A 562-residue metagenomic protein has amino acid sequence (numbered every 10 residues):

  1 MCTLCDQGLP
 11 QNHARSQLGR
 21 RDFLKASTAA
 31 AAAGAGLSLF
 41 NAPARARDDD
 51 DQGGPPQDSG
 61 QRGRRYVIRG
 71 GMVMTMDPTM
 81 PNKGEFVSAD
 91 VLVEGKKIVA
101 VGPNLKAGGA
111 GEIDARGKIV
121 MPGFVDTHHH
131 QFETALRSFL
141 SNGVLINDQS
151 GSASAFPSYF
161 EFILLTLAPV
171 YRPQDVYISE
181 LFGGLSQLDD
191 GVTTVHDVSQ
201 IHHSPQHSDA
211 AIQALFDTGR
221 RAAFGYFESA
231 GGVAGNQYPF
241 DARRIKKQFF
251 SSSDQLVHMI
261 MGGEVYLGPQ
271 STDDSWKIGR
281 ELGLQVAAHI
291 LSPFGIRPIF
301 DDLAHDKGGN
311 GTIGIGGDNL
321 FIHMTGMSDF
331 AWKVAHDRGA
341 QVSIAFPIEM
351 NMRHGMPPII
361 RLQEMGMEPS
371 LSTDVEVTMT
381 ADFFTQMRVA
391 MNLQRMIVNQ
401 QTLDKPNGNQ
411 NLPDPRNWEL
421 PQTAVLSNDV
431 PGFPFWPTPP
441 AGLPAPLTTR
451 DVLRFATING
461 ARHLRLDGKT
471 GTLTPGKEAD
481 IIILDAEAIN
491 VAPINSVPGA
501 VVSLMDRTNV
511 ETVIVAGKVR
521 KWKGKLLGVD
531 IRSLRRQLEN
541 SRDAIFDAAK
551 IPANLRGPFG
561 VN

Functional and structural regions predicted by a protein language model:
M1-G19: N-terminal secretory signal peptides
S27, A32-Y66, V73-P122: Histidine-rich, glycine-flanked metal-binding segment
R62-R69, K106-S154, L181, L188-D189: Replace "His-x-His-based motif
G71, E180-Q187, N351, I397-I489 (+1 more regions): C-terminal helical cap
A135-V176, F294-D318, R338-Q341, T385 (+1 more regions): Active-site gating loops and adjacent loop-to-helix segments of metal-dependent hydrolytic enzymes
F139-V198, H203-R220, D241-S252, E539-S541: Alpha-helical scaffold segments that flank or form the walls of functional sites
I201-V334: Metal-coordinating catalytic core of metallo-dependent amide/deamination hydrolases
R462, E478-R535: C-terminal cap of metal-dependent C-N hydrolases
